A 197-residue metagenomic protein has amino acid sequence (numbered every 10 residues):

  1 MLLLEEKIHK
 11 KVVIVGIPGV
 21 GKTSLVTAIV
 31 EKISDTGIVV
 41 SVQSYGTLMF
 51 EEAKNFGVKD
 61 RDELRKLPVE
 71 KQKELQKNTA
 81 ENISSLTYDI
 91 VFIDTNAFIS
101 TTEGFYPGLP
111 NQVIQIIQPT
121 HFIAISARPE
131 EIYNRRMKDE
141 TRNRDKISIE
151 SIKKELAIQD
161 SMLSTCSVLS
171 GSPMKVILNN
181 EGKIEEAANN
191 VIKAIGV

Functional and structural regions predicted by a protein language model:
L2-E5, S161-V197: NTP-dependent small-molecule kinase module
I14: Hydrophobic anchor at the beta1->P-loop junction of P-loop NTPases
I17: P-loop (Walker A) phosphate-binding loop of NTP-binding proteins
K22: Conserved lysine of the Walker
L25: Hydrophobic positions on the alpha1 helix immediately C-terminal to the Walker A/P-loop
E31-S41: Post-Walker A helix-loop "phosphate-sensing" segment adjacent to the P-loop in P-loop NTPases
S41, Y45-P107: ATP-dependent small-molecule kinase phosphotransfer cores that center on conserved nucleotide phosphate-binding segments
T95-E140: ATP-dependent NMP and nucleoside kinases share a basic, alpha-helical "lid"
